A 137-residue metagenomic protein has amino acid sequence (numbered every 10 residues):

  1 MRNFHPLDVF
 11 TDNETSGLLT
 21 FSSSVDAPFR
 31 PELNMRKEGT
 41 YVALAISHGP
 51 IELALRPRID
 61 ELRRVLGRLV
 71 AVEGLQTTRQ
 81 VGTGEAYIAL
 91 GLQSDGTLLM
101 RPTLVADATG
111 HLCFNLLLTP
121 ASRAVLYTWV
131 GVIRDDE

Functional and structural regions predicted by a protein language model:
M1-E137: Positively charged, low-complexity terminal tracts and the immediately adjacent first secondary-structure elements
